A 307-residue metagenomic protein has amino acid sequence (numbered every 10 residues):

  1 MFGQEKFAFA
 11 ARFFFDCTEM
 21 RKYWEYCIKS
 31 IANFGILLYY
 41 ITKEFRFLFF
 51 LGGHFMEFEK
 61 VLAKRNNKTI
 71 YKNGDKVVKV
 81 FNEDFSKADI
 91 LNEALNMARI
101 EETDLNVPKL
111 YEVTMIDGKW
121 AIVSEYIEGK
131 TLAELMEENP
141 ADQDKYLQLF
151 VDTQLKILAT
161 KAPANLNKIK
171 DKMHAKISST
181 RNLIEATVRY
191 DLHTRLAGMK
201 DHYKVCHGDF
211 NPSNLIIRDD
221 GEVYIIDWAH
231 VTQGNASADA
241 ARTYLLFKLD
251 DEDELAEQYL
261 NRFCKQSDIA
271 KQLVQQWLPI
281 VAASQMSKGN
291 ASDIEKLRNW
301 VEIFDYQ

Functional and structural regions predicted by a protein language model:
V61-I90: ATP-binding glycine-rich loop module of kinase domains
I70-K72, T194-A238: Active-site acidic catalytic loop and adjacent metal/ATP-binding pocket of ATP-dependent phosphoryl transfer enzymes
A88-T103: The N-lobe alphaC helix and its flanking beta3-alphaC-beta4 segment of protein kinase-like domains, centered on
K109-W120: Short beta-strand micro-motifs within the conserved protein kinase catalytic domain, predominantly in the N-lobe
G118-K130: Conserved short submotifs of the Hanks-type protein kinase catalytic core that shape the nucleotide-binding pocket
A133-K168, A186-R189: Conserved kinase catalytic-core helix
A159-G208, I216-R218, E302: An alpha-helical support segment within catalytic cores of ATP-dependent transferases
R242-Q307: Helix-rich C-terminal or lid/interface subdomains of diverse kinases
